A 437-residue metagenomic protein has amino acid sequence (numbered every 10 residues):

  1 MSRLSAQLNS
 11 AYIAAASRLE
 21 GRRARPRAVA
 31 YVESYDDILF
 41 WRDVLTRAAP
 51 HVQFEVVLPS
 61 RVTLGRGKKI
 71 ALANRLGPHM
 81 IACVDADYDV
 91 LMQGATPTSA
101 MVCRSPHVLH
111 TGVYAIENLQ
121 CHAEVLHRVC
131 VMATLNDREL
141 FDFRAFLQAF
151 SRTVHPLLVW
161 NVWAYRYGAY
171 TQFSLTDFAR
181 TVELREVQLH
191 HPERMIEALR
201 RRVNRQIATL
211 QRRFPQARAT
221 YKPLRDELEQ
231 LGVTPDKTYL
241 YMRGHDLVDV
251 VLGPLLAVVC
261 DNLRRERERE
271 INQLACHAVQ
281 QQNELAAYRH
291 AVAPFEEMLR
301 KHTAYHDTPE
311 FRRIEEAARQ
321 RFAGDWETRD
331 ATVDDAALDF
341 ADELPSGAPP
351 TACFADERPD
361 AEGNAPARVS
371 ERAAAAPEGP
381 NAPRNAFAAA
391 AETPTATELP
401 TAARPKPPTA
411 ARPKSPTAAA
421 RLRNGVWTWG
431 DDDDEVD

Functional and structural regions predicted by a protein language model:
M1-L344, C353, F387, V426 (+1 more regions): Acidic, divalent-metal-binding catalytic cores of TOPRIM and closely related two-metal-ion phosphodiester/pyrophosphate
L338-E343, G347, A352-E362, P366-D437: Long, low-complexity, intrinsically disordered segments
